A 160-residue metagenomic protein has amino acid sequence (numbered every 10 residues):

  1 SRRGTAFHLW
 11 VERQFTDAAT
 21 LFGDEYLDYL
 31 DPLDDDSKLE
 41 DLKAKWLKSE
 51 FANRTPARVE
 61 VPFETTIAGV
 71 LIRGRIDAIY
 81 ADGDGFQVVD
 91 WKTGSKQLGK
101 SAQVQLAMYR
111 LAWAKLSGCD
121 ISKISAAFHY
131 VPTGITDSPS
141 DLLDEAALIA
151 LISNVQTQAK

Functional and structural regions predicted by a protein language model:
S1, F63-M108, A114-L116: Non-catalytic protein-protein interaction segments used by genome-maintenance enzymes to assemble and couple activities
S1-I76, D82: Nuclease catalytic cores
R2-L9, R58, L71-G74, S101-M108 (+3 more regions): Generic recognition of stable, solvent-exposed alpha-helical segments in well-folded globular domains
E12, A44, A107-R110, Q156: Generic solvent-exposed, charged/amphipathic alpha-helical segments that serve as macromolecular interface scaffolds
L42, V59, L98, W113-K160: Metal-dependent nuclease catalytic regions and adjoining charged, substrate-binding loops involved in nucleic-acid end
P56, G85-Q87, S125-A127: Beta-sheet entry/capping signal
